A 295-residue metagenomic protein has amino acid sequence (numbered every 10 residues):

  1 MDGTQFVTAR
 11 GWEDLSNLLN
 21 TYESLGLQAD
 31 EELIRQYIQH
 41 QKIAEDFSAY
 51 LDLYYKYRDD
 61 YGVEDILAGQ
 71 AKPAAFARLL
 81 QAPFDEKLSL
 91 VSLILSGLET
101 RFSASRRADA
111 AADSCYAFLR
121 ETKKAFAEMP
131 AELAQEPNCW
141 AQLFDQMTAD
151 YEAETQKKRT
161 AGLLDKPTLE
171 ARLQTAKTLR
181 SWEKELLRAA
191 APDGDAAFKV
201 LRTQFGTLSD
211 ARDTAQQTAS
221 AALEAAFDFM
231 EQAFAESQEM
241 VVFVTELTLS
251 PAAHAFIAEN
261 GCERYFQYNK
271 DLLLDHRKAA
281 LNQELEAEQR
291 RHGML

Functional and structural regions predicted by a protein language model:
M1-A141, D145: Alpha-helical lid/collar subdomain of P-loop NTPases
A77-L295: Terminal low-complexity regulatory extensions
